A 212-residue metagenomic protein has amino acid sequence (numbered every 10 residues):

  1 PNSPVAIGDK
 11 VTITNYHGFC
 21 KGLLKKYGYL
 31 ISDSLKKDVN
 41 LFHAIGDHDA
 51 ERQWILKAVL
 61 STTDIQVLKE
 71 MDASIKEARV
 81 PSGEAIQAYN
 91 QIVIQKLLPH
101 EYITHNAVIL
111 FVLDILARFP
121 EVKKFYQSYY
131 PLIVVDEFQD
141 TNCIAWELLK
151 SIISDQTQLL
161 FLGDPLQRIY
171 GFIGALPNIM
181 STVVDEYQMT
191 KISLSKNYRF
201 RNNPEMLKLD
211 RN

Functional and structural regions predicted by a protein language model:
P1-K69: Conserved P-loop NTPase-based nucleic-acid remodeling module centered on helicase motor cores
A6, Q127, I153-S154: Short conserved AdoMet
G8-V11, D155-T157, E186-K191: Short glycine-/polar-rich loops that comprise or flank the Walker A/P-loop and associated switch/sensor motifs
H17, Q156, A175-L176: A mobile, often basic/glycine-rich helix-loop segment that functions as the active-site lid/recognition loop
K26, Q167-G174, N178-N212: Conserved coupling/interface region of RecA-like P-loop/ASCE motor cores
A50-V134, C143-L148, G171, N178: Accessory N-terminal region flanking or inserted into the helicase ATPase core in nucleic-acid motor proteins
P131-L132, Q156-L160: Loop/turn-to-beta-strand initiation segments
E137, G163-D164: Walker B catalytic acidic pair
